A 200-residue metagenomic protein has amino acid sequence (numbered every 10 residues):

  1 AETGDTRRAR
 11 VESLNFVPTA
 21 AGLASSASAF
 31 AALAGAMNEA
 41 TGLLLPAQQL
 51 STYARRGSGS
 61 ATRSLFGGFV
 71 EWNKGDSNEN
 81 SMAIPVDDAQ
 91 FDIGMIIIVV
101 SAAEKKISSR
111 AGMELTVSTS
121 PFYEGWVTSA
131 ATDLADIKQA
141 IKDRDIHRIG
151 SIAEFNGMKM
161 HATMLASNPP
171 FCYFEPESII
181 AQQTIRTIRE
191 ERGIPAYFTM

Functional and structural regions predicted by a protein language model:
G4-T19: Glycine- and acidic-rich phosphate- and metal-coordinating loops
G4-T6, M37-Y53, N80: Phosphate-handling active-site elements
A21-S25, L65-F66: Short, conserved acidic/polar surface loops in the N-terminal third of protein domains
L23-L45: DPxDG-like acidic metal-binding loop motif
S25-S28, L50, I152: Generic hydrophobic secondary-structure packing signal
T52-I194, F198: ATP-dependent small-molecule kinase catalytic core of the GHMP/sugar-kinase superfamily and closely related
